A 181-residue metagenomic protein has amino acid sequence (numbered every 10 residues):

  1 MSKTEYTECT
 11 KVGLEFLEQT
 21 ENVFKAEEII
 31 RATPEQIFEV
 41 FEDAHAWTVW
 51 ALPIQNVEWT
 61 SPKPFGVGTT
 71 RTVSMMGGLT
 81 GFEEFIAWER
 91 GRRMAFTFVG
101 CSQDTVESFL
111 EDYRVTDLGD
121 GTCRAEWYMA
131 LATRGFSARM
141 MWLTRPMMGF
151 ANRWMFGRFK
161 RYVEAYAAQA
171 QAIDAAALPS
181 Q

Functional and structural regions predicted by a protein language model:
M1-S61, P179-Q181: Hydrophobic ligand-binding cavity/cleft-lining segments
E5-T7, V23, G100-W154, R161 (+1 more regions): Beta-strand/loop substructures that line and gate deep hydrophobic ligand-binding cavities in soluble
T20, M75-L79, D117-G119: Short loop/turn positions at the edges of beta-strands in beta-sheet-rich folds
I29, T48-V49, E58-S108, R124 (+1 more regions): Glycine-rich portal/gate segments that line the openings of hydrophobic small-molecule binding cavities
A32-P34, E89, L118-D120: Short loop segments at secondary-structure junctions
V40, A87-W88, F150: Conserved catalytic core of Hanks-type protein kinase domains
